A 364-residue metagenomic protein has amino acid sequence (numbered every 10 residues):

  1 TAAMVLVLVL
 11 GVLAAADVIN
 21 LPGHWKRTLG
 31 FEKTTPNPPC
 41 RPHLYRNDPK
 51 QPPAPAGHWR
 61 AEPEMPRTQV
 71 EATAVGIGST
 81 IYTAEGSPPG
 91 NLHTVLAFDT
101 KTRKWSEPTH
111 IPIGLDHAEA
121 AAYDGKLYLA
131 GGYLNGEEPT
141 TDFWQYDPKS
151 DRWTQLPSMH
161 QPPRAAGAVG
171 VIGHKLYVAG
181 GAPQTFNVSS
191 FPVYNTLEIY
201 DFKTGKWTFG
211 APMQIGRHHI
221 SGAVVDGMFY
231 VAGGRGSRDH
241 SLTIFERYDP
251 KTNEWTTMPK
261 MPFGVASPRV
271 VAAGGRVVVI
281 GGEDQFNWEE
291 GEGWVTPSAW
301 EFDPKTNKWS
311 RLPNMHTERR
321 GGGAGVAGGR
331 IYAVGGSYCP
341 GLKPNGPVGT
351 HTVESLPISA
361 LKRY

Functional and structural regions predicted by a protein language model:
A2-A14: Hydrophobic membrane-insertion alpha-helices, especially the h-region of bacterial N-terminal signal peptides
A15-Y364: Kelch-like beta-propeller repeat domains
